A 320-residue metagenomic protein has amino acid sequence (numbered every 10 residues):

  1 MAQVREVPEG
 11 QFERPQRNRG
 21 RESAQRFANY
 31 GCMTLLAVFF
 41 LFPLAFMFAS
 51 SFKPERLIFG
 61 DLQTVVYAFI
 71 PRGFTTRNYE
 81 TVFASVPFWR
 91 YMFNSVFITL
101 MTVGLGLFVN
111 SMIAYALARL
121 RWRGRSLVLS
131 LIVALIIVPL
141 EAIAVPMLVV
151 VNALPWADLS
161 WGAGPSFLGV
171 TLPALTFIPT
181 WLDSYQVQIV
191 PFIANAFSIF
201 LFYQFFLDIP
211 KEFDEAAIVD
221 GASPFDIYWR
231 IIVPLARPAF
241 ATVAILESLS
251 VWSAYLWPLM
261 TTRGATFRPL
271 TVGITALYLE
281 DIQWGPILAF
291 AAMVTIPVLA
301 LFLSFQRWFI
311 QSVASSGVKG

Functional and structural regions predicted by a protein language model:
M1-R21: Short, Lys/Arg-rich, polar N-terminal cytosolic tail immediately upstream of the first transmembrane signal-anchor
V4-V7, Q25-G320: A structural signal for multi-pass alpha-helical bundles of membrane permease subunits that mediate small-molecule
